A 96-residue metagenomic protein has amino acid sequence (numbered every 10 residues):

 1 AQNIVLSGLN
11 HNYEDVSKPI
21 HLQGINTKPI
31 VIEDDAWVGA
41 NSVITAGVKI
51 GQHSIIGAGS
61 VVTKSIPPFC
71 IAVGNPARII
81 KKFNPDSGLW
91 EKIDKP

Functional and structural regions predicted by a protein language model:
A1-V48, F83-N84, L89: Flexible, glycine/small-residue-enriched loop-and-beta-strand segment within the central core of proteins
Q2, A58, P68: Residues that flank catalytic or metal-binding motifs in active/ligand-binding sites
D34, Q52-H53, P68-F69: Short acidic capping loops at alpha-helix termini that bridge into adjacent secondary structure
G39-I55, S60-K64: Beta-rich strand-turn-strand
K64, P68-C70, R78: Glycine-centered loop/turn positions within well-structured domains that cap or flank conserved ligand/cofactor-binding
W90-P96: Acidic/histidine-enriched, glycine/proline-rich intrinsically disordered or flexible terminal extensions
